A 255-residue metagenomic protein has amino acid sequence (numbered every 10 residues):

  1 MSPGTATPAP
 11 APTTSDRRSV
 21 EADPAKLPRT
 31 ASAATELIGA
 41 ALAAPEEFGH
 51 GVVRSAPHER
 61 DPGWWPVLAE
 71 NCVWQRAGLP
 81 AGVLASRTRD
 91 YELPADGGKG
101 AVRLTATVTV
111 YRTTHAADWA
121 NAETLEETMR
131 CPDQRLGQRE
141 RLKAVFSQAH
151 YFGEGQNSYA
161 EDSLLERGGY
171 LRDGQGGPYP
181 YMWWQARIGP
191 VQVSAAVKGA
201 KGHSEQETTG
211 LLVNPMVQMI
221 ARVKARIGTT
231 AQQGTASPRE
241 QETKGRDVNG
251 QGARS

Functional and structural regions predicted by a protein language model:
G4-E92, R135, I227-S255: N-terminal "mature-domain start" segment
D16-A31, E36, Q134-S255: Extracellularly exposed regions in secreted/surface proteins, prominently low-complexity, repeat-rich
T35, G39-P45, T105-V108, A117-L125 (+2 more regions): Extracytoplasmic/secreted envelope proteins and their assembly/folding machinery, especially bacterial periplasmic
A40, G98-G100, V108-R112, S204-L211: Extracytoplasmic/periplasmic, Sec-exported soluble proteins
V52-Y181, V223, Q232-T235: A small/polar (G/S/T-enriched), proline-flanked helix-loop surface module common in exported/cell-envelope proteins
